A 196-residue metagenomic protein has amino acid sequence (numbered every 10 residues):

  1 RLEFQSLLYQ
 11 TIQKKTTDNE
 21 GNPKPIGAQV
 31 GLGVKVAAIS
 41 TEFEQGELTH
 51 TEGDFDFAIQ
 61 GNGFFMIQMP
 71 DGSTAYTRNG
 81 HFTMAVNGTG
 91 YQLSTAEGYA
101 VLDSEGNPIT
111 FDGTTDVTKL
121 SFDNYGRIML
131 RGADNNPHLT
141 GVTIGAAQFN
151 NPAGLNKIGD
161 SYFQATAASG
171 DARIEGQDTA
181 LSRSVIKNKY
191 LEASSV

Functional and structural regions predicted by a protein language model:
R1-V196: Amphipathic alpha-helical polymerization modules
